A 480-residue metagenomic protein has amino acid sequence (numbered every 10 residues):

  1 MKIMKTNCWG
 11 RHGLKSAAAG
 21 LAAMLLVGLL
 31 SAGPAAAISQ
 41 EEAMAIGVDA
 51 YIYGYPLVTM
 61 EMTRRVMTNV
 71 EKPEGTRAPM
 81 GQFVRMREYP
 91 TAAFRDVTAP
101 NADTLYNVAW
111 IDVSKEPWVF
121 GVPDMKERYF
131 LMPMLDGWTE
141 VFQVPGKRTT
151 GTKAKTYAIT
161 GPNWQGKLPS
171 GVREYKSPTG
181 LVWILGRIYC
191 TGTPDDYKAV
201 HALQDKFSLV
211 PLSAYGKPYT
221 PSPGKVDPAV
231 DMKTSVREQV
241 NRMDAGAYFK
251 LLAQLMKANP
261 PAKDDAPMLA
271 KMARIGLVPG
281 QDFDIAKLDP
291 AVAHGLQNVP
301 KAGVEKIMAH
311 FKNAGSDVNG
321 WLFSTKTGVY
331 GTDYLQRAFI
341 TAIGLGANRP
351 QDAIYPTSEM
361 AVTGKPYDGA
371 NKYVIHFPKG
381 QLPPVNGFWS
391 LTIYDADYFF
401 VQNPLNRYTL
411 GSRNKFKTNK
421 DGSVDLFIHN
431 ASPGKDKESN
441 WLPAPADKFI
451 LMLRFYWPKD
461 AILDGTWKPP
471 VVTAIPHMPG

Functional and structural regions predicted by a protein language model:
I3-A22: Bacterial N-terminal signal peptides that target proteins for export
A19-S31: Bacterial N-terminal signal peptides
A35-G480: A compositional/structural signature for long, glycine/proline-rich flexible linkers and loops on extracytoplasmic
